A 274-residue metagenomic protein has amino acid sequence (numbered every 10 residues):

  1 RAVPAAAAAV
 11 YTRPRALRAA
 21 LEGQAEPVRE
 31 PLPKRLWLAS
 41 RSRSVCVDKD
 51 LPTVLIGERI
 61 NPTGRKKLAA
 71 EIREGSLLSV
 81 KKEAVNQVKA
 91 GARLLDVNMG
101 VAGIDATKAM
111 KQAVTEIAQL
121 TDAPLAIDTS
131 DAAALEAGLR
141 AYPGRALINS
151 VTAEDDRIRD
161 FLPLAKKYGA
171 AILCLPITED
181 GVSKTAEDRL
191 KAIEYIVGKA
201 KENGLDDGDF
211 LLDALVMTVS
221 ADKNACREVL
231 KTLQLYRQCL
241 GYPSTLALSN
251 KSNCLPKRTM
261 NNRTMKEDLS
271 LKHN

Functional and structural regions predicted by a protein language model:
R1-N274: Domain-level signal for soluble alpha/beta catalytic cores
